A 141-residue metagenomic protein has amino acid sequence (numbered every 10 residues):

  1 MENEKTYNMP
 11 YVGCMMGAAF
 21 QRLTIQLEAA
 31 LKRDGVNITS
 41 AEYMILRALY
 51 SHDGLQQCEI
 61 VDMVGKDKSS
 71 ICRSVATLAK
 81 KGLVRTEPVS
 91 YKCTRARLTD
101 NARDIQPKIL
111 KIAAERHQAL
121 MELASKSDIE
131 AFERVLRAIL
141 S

Functional and structural regions predicted by a protein language model:
M1-D34, D104: N-terminal leader segment of winged-helix/HTH proteins
M1-Y7, E122, K126-S141: C-terminal regulatory/oligomerization modules of transcriptional regulators
I45-L46: Short alpha-helical "packing" element that flanks the helix-turn-helix/winged-helix DNA-binding module
H52-Q56: Short capping segments at the starts of secondary-structure elements
V61: The alpha-helix within a helix-turn-helix
S69: Key DNA-contact positions within bacterial/archaeal DNA-binding proteins
A76-R134: Charged, amphipathic alpha-helical coiled-coil/dimerization segments
